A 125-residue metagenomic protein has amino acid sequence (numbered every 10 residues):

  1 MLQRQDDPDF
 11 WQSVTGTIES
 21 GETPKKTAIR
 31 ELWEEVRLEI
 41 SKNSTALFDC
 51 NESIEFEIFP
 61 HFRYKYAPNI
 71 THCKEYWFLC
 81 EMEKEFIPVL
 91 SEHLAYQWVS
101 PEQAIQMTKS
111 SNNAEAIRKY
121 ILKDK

Functional and structural regions predicted by a protein language model:
M1-S13: N-terminal strand-loop-strand
L2, A28, L32, Y96: Hydrophobic pocket/interface hotspot
D7, S53, A104: Surface-exposed, flexible loop/turn segments at secondary-structure boundaries
Q12, H72, W98: Short aromatic/basic micro-patch
S13-N51: The catalytic Nudix box helix
L38-K84: Active-site segment of metal-dependent pyrophosphate-handling enzymes, primarily the Nudix hydrolase catalytic core
E75-R118: NUDIX/MutT-family hydrolases
K119-D124: C-terminal alpha-helix
